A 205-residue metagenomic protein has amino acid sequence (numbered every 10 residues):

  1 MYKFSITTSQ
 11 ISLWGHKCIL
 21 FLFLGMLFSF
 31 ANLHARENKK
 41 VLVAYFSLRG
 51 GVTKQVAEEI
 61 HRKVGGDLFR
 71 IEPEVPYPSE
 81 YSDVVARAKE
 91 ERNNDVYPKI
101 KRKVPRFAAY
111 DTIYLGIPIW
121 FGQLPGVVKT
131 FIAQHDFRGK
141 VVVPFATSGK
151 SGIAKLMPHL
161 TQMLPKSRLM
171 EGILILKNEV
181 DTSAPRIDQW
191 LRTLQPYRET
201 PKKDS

Functional and structural regions predicted by a protein language model:
Y2-L20: Bacterial N-terminal signal peptides that target proteins for export
K17-S29: Bacterial N-terminal signal peptides
L33-L115, G122-L124, K129, A133 (+1 more regions): N-terminal beta1-alpha1-beta2 submodule of the flavodoxin-like/Rossmannoid cofactor-binding fold
K39-K40, A109-I113, R138-V141, S167-M170: Loop/turn elements at helix/coil->beta-strand transitions in domains of secreted/extracellular proteins
Y77-Y81, A154, E179-T182: Short, charged, surface-exposed secondary-structure boundary motifs
L115-G116, P144: Redox-cofactor binding/interface segments in oxidoreductases and associated redox assembly factors
A133-G139, M163-L164: Short, conserved loop/helix-junction motifs that constitute active-site signature segments in enzyme catalytic cores
V143-E179: Short, glycine-/small-residue-rich phosphate/pyrophosphate-handling segment
